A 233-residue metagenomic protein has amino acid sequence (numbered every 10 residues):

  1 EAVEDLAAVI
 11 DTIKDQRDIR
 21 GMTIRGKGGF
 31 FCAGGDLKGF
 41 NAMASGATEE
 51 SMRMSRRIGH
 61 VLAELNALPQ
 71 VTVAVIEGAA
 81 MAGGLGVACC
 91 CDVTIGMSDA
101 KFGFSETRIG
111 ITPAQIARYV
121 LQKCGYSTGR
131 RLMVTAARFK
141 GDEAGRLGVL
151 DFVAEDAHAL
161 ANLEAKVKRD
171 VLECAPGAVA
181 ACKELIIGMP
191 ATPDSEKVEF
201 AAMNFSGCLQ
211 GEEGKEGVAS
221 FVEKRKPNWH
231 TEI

Functional and structural regions predicted by a protein language model:
E1-K27, E49, H60-A63, K166 (+1 more regions): Conserved CoA-thioester-binding segment of acyl-CoA-metabolizing enzymes
R25, C32-F40: Short, conserved active-site loops that position catalytic residues or coordinate cofactors/metal ions across diverse
G34-G35, T128-A137: Short helix- or helix-capping micro-motifs that position conserved polar/aromatic residues at function-defining sites
A42-R56: A short acidic, glycine-rich active-site loop that binds or catalyzes chemistry on phosphate/adenosine moieties
V61-I109, R138-G141: Glycine-rich beta-to-alpha active-site loop
I95-A100, L150-E199, E212, N228-I233: C-terminal long alpha-helix characteristic of the crotonase
R118-S127: Hydrophobic, secondary-structure "cap" segments at the distal end of domains
